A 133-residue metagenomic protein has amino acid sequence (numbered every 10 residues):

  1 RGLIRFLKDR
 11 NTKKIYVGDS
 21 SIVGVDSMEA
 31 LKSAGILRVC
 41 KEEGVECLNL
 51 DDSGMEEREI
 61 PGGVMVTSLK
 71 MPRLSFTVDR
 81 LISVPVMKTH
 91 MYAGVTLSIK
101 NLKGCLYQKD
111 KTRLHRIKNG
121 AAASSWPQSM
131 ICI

Functional and structural regions predicted by a protein language model:
R1-I133: Extended, low-polarity segments enriched in aliphatic/aromatic residues
